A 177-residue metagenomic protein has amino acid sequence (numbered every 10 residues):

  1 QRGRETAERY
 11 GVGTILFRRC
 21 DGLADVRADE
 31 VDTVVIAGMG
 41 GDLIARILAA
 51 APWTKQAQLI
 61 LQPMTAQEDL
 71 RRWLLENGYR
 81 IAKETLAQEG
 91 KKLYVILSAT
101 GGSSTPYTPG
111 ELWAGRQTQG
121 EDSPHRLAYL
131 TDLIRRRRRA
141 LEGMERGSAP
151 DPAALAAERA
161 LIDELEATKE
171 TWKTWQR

Functional and structural regions predicted by a protein language model:
R2-D32: S-adenosyl-L-methionine
A24-D25, E30-T33, D42-R177: Class I S-adenosyl-L-methionine
I36-A37: Redox-cofactor binding/interface segments in oxidoreductases and associated redox assembly factors
